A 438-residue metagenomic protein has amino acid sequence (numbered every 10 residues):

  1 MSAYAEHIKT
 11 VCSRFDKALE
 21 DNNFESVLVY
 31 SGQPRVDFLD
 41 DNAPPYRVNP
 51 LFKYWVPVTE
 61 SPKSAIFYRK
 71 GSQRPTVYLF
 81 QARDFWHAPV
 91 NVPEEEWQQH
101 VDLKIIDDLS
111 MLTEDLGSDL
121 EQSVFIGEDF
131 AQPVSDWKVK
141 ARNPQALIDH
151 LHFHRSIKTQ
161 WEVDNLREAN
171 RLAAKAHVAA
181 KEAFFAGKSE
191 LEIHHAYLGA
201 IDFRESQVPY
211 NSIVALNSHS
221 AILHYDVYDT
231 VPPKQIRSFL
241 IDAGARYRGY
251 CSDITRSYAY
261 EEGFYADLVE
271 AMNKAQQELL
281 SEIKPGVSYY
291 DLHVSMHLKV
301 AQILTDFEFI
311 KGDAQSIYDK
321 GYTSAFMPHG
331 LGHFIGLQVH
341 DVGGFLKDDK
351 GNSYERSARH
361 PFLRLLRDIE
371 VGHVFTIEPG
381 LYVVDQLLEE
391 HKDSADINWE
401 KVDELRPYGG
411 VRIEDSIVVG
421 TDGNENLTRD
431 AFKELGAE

Functional and structural regions predicted by a protein language model:
M1-E438: Active-site neighborhoods and metal-handling regions in enzymes and metal-associated proteins
